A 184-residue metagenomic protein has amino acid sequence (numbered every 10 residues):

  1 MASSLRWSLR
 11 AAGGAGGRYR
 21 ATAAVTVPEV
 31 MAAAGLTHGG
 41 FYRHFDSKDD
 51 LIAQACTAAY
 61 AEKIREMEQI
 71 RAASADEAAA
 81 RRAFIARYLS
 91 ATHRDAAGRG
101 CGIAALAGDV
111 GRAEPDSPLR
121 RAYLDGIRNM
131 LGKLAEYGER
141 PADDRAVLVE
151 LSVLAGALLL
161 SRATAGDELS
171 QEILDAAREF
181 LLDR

Functional and structural regions predicted by a protein language model:
M1-S4: N-terminal intrinsically disordered/low-complexity leader segments
S8, A12, G16-D50, Q54: Helix-turn-helix
A11, A78-H93, L148, Q171 (+1 more regions): Amphipathic alpha-helical segments that line or abut small-molecule/effector binding pockets and mediate allosteric
Q54, E68-G100: Hydrophobic alpha-helical connector segments
A61-I64, R82, A97-G100, R112-E139 (+1 more regions): Amphipathic alpha-helical packing segments from all-alpha helical-bundle domains
L89-H93, I103-E114: Helix-loop "lid/cap" segments that line or gate small-molecule binding pockets
G102-A104, A142-A163, A176-F180: Hydrophobic alpha-helical segments that form the core of small-molecule binding pockets and/or dimer interfaces
S117-R120, A165-S170: Structural helix-adjacent loops and short alpha-helical linkers that scaffold large soluble proteins
